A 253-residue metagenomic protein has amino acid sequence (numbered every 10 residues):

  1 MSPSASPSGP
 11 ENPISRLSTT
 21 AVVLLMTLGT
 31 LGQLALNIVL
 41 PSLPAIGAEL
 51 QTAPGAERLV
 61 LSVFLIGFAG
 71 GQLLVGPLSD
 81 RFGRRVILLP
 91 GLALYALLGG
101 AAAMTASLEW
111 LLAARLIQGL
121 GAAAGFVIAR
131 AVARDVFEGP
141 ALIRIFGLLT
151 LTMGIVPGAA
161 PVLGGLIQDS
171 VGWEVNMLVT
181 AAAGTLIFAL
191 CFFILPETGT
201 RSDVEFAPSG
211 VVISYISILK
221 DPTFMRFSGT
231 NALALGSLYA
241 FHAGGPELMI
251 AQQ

Functional and structural regions predicted by a protein language model:
M1-G32: Cytosolic juxtamembrane N-terminal segment immediately preceding the first transmembrane helix of multi-pass
G9-S15, T198-F227: Juxtamembrane intracellular "pre-TM" segments in multi-pass secondary transporters
N37, L65-L73, P157-G158: Residue-level signature of mid-helix packing/kink "hotspots" within the transmembrane helices of 12-pass Major
S42-G70: Extracellular/periplasmic helix-loop-helix junction of adjacent transmembrane segments in MFS-like secondary
G70-E109: Conserved MFS/SLC helix-loop-helix module at the cytosolic interface between two early adjacent transmembrane helices
W110, G147-F193: Helix-loop-helix hairpin linking two adjacent transmembrane segments in secondary transporters
A114-M153: Cytoplasmic helix-loop-helix junction between adjacent transmembrane helices in 12-TM secondary transporters
M225-Q253: Extracytoplasmic gate region of multi-pass secondary transporters
